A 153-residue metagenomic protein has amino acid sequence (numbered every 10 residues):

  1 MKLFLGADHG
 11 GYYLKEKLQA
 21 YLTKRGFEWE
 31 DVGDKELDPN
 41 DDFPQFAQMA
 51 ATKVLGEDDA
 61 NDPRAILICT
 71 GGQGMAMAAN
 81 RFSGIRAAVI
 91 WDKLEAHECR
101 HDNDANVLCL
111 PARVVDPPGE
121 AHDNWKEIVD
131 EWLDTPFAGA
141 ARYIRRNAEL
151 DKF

Functional and structural regions predicted by a protein language model:
K2-L22: N-terminal beta1-alpha1 ligand-phosphate binding loop
F4-G6, G10-G11, K93-F153: C-terminal binding/interaction regions
G6, E30-G33, A65-C69: Short, conserved beta-strand edge motifs with alternating hydrophobic and charged residues
K15, F43, A47, M75 (+2 more regions): A general structural signal for well-ordered alpha-helical segments in protein cores
R25, F82-S83, N103: Short, structured coil segments at secondary-structure junctions
E28-N40: A short beta-strand-loop structural module common to alpha/beta enzyme folds
F46-A88: Helix-adjacent hinge/juxtasegments
